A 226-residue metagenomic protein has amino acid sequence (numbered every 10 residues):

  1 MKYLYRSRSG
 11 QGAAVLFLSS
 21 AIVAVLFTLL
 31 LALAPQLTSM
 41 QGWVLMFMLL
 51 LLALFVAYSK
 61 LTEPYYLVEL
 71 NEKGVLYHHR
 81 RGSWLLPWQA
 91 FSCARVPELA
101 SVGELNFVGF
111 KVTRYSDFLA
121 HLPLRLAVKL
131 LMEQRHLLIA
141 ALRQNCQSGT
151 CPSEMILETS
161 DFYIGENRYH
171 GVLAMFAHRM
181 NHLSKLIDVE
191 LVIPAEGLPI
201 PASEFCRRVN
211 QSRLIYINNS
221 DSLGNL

Functional and structural regions predicted by a protein language model:
M1-Q36, V112-T113, L198: N-terminal membrane-targeting/pre-transmembrane regions
Y3-Y5, L86, L191-I193: Generic detection of short hydrophobic beta-strand segments and adjacent strand-loop junctions
S20-V25, F47-L54: Hydrophobic alpha-helical transmembrane segments of multipass integral membrane proteins
Q36-M48: Hydrophobic alpha-helical transmembrane segments
F55-R95: Conserved beta-hairpin
S83-F118: Acidic, Ser/Thr-rich low-complexity segments on the non-lumenal side of membrane proteins
F107-E196: A membrane-cytosol interface segment of integral membrane proteins
S184-L226: Extracytoplasmic/periplasmic C-terminal soluble domains
